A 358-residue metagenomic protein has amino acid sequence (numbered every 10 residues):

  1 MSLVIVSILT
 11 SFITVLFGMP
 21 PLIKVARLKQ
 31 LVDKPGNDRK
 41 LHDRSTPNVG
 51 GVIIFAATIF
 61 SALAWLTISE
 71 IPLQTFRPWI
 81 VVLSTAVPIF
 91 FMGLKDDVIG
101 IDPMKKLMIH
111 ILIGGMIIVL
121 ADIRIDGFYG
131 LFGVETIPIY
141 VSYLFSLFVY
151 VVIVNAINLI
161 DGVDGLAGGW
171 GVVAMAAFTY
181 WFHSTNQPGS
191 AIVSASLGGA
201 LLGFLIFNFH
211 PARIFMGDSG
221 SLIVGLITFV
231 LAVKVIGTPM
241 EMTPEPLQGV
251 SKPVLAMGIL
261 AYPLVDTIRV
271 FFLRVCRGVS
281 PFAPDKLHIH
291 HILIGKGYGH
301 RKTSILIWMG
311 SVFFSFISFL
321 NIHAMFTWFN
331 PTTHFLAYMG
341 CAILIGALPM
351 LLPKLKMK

Functional and structural regions predicted by a protein language model:
M1-L28, F55-F91, A167-K296, H300-K358: Alpha-helical transmembrane segments
A26, D97, F128-I137, Y298: Membrane interface segments of multi-pass transport proteins and intramembrane proteases
P35-V49: Juxtamembrane helix-capping/reentrant segments at transmembrane boundaries
D43-P47, F132-L144, G249-A256: Short aromatic-rich membrane-water interface segments that cap or initiate transmembrane helices in multi-pass membrane
P47-L66, G115-A121: A generic, lipid-embedded transmembrane alpha helix
I80-L112, I117: Hydrophobic alpha-helical hairpins/lids featuring a short glycine-rich hinge
V141-I157, L166-A167: Function-critical hydrophobic alpha-helical transmembrane segments in multi-pass membrane proteins
